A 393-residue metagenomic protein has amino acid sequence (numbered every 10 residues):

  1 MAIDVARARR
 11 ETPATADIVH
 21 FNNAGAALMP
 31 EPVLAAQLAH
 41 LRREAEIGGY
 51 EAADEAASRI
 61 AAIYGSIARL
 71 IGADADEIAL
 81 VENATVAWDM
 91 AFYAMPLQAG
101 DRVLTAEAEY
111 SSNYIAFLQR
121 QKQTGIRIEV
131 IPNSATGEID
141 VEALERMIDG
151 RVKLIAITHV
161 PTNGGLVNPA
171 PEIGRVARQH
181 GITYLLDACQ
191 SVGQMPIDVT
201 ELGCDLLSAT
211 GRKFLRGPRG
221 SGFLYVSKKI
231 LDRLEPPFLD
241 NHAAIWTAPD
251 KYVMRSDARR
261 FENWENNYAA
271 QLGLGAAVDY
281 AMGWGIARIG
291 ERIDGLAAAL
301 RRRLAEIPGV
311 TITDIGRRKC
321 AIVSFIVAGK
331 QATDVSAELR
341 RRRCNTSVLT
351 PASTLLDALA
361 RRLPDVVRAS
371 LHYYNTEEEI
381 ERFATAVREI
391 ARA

Functional and structural regions predicted by a protein language model:
M1-A393: Pyridoxal 5′-phosphate
